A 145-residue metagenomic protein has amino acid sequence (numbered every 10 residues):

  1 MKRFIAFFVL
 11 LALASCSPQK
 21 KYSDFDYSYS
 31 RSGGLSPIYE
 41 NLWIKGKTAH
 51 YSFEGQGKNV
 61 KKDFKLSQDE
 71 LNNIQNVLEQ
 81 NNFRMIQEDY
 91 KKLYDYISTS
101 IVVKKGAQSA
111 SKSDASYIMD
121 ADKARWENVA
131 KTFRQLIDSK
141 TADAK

Functional and structural regions predicted by a protein language model:
M1-S23: Bacterial Sec-dependent N-terminal signal peptides
C16-G55, K61, K65: N-terminal export/targeting and maturation segments
S17-G34, M85-K145: Short, well-ordered, aromatic-rich surface patches in folded extracellular/luminal domains
K47, L66-D69, D114-A121: A short, sequence-level motif marking secondary-structure junctions
E54-Q56, N76, A115: Surface loops and adjacent helix of pleckstrin homology
K61-Q87: Mature extracytoplasmic domains of secretory-pathway proteins
